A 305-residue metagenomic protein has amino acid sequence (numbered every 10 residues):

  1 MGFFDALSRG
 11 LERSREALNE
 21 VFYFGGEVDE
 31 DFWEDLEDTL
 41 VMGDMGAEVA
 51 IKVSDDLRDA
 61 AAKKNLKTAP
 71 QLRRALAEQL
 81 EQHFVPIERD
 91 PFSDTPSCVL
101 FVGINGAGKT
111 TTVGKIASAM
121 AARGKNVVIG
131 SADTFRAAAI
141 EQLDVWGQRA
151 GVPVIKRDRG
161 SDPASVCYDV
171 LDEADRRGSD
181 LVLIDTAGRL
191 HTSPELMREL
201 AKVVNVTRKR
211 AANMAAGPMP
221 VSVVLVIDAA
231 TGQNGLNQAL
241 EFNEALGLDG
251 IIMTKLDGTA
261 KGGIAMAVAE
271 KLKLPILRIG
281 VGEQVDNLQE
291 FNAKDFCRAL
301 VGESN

Functional and structural regions predicted by a protein language model:
M1-F4: Compositionally biased, charge-rich terminal segments
R9-T134, A139-I184: Primarily NTPase-proximal linker/entry elements flanking Walker-type ATP/GTP-binding cores
V102-G103, D185, V226, G280: Short beta-strand segments
Q142, P163-R177, H191-E303: Conserved catalytic-core segment of NTP-binding enzymes
